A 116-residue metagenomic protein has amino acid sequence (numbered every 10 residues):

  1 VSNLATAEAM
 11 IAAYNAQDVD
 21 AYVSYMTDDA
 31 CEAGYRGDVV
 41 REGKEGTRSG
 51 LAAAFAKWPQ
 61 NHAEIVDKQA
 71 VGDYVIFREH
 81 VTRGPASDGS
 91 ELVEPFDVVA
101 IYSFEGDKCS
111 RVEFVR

Functional and structural regions predicted by a protein language model:
V1-S2: Short helix-capping and inter-helix turn/linker motifs at the boundaries of alpha-helical repeat units
A5-T6, N15, E45-R116: A beta-strand edge to alpha-helix "cap/lid" segment located at domain peripheries
A9-M10: Generic hydrophobic alpha-helical segments
A16-A33: Short, well-ordered alpha-helical segments enriched in acidic and aromatic residues
A21, R41, T47: Short, electropositive, low-hydrophobicity segments enriched in small/polar residues
M26, G37, F114-R116: Proline- and acidic/polar-enriched loop/turn elements at helix boundaries
C31-E42, A53-K57: A short gly/proline-enriched turn/hairpin at secondary-structure junctions
